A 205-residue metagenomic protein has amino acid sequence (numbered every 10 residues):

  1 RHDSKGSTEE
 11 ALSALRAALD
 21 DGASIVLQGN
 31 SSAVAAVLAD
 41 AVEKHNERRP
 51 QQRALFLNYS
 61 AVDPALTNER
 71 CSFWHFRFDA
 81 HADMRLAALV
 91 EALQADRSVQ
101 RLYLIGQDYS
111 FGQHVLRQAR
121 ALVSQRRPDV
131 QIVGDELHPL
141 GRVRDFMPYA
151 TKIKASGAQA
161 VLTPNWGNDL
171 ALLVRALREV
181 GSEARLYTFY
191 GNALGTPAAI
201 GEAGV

Functional and structural regions predicted by a protein language model:
R1, N46, R97, K154-G157 (+1 more regions): Generic secondary-structure transition motif, activating predominantly at the C-termini of alpha-helices
R1-L66, F78, H138-F146, V180: Beta-alpha junction/loop-to-helix N-cap segments that form part of ligand/metal-binding clefts
S4-S7, L57-A61, E183-V205: Venus flytrap/periplasmic-binding-protein-like
S13, A65, F73-A184, A198: Extracellular/periplasmic Venus flytrap/periplasmic-binding protein
A18-S32, R49-Y59, R101-G106, G157-G167 (+2 more regions): Periplasmic-binding protein-like
S31, H114, A193: Gly/Ser/Thr-rich beta-alpha loop segments that engage phosphate groups in nucleotides
Q52, E69-H75, A199-V205: Ligand-binding "clamshell"
